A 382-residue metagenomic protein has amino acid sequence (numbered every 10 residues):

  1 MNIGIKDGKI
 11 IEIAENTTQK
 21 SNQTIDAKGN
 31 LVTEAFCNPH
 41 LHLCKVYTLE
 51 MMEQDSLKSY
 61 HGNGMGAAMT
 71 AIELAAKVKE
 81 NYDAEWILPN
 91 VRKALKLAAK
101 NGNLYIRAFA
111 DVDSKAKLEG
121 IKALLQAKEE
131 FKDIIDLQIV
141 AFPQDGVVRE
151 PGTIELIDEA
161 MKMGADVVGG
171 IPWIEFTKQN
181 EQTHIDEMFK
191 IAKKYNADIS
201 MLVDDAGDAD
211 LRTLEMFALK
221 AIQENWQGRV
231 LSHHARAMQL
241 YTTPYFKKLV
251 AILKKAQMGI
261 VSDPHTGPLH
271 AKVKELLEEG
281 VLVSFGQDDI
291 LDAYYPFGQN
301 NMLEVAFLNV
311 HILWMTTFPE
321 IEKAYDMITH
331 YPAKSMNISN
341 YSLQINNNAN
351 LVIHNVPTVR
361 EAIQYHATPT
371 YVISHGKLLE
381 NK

Functional and structural regions predicted by a protein language model:
M1-T33: Histidine-rich, glycine-flanked metal-binding segment
I3, G8, G29, H40 (+10 more regions): Divalent metal-coordination and catalytic microenvironments
N30-M52: Di-metal (Zn2+ and/or Mg2+/Mn2+) metal-binding site signature of metallo-dependent hydrolases with the MBL/beta-CASP
Y47-I87, T213-L231, L249, Q299-I312: Active-site gating loops and adjacent loop-to-helix segments of metal-dependent hydrolytic enzymes
E50-F109, K122-E130, L156-K162: Alpha-helical scaffold segments that flank or form the walls of functional sites
V140-T153, K162-A271, L379: Active-site core of metal-dependent hydrolases
D198, K220-V230, K274-H354: His/Asp/Glu-enriched, well-ordered alpha-helical/loop segment that forms or immediately abuts the divalent-metal
I345-K382: C-terminal cap of metal-dependent C-N hydrolases
